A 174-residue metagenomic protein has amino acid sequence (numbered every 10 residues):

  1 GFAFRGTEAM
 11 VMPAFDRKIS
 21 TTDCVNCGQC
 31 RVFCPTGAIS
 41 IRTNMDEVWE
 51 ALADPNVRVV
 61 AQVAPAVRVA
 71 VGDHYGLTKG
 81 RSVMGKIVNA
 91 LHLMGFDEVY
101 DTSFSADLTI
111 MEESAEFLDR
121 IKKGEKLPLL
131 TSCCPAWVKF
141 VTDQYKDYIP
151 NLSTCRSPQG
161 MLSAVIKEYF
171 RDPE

Functional and structural regions predicted by a protein language model:
G1, T22-G37, A106, S132-A136: Local cysteine-cluster metal-coordination motifs and their immediate loop/turn environment, predominantly Fe-S cluster
G1-V25, G37-V60: Non-heme iron-sulfur electron-transfer modules
I41-E174: Iron-sulfur-associated redox domains of electron-transfer enzymes in respiratory and anaerobic energy metabolism
